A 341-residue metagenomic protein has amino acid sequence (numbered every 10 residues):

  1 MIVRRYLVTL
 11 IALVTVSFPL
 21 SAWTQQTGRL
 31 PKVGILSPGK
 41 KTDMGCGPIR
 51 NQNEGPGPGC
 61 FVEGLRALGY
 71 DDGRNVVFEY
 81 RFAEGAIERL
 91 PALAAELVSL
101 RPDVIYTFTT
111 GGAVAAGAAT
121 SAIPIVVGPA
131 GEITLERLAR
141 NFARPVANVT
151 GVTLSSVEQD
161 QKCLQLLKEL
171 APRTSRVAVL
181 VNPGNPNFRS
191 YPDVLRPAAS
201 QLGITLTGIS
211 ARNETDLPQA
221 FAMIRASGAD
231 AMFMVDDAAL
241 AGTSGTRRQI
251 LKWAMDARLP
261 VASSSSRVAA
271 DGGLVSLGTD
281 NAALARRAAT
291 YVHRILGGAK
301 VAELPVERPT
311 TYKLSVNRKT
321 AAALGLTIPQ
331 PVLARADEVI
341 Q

Functional and structural regions predicted by a protein language model:
M1-Q341: Short hydrophobic alpha-helices and adjacent helix-cap/hinge residues
